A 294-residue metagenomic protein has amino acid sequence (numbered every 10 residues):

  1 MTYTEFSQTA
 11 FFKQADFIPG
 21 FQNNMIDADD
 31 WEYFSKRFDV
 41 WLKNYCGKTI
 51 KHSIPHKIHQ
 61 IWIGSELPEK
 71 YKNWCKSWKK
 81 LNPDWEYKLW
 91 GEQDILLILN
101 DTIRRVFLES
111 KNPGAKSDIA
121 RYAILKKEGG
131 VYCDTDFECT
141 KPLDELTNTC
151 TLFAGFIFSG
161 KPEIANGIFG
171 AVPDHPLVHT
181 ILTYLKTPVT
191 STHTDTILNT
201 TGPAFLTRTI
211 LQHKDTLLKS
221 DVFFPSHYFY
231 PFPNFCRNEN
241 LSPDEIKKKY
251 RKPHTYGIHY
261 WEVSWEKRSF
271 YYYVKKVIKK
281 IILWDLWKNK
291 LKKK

Functional and structural regions predicted by a protein language model:
M1-S117, C133-K294: Glycosyltransferase-associated regions of secretory-pathway enzymes, highlighting luminal stem/catalytic domains
D118-G130: Small-residue hinge/turn detector
